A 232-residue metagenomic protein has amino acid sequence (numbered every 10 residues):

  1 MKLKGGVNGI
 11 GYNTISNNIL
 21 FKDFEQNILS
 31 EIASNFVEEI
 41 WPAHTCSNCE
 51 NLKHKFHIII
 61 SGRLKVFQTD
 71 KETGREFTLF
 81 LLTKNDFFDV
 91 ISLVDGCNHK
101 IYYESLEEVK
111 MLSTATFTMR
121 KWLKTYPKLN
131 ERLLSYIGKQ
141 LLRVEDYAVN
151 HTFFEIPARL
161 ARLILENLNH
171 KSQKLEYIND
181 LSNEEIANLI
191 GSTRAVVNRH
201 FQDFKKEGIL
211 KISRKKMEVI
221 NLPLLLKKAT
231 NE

Functional and structural regions predicted by a protein language model:
M1-P42, F87, S92-V94: Cyclic nucleotide-binding regulatory module and flanking cytosolic helices
I28, S34, T78-S135, L142: Cyclic-nucleotide recognition modules
P42, I60-S61, T83, E107: A cytosolic small-molecule/anion-sensing beta-strand core signal
T45-L52: Short phosphate-coordinating micro-motif centered on Lys-Gly-acidic
H54-F67, K84-N85: Glycine- and acidic-residue-biased ligand/ion/polar-headgroup-sensing regions
E72-F77: Short alpha-helix-to-loop micro-motif enriched in aromatics/charged/Gly
K124, K128-G191: Polybasic "coupling" helices that flank or enter modular domains
N167-E232: Phosphate-/nucleic-acid-contacting segments
